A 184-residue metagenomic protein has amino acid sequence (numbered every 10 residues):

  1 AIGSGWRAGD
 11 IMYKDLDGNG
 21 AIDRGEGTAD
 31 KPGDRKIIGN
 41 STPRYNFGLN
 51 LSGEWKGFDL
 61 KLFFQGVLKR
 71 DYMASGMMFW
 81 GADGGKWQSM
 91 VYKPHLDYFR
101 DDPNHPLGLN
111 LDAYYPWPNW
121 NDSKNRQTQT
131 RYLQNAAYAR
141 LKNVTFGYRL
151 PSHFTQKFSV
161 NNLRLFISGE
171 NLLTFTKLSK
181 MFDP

Functional and structural regions predicted by a protein language model:
S4-A8, N19, V67-R164: Extracytoplasmic gating/loop element in the C-terminal half of outer-membrane beta-barrel translocons and assembly
D15-G33: Acidic, glycine-anchored loop motifs typical of Ca2+
T28-I37, T42, P94-L96, K124-Y132 (+1 more regions): Extracytoplasmic loops and strand-loop junctions of Gram-negative outer membrane beta-barrel proteins
G33, M77-W87, L178-P184: Flexible, surface-exposed loop regions and adjacent strand-edge segments of Gram-negative outer-membrane beta-barrel
Y45-L51, F58, L141-F146: Hydrophobic, lipid-facing positions within transmembrane beta-strands of outer-membrane proteins
K56, V67-D71, P151, E170-T176: Structural signature of outer-membrane beta-barrel domains
G57-L62, H153-F154: Repeated loop/turn-to-beta-strand initiation elements of outer-membrane beta-barrel proteins
L62, L165-I167: Membrane-embedded beta-strand positions of outer-membrane beta-barrel proteins
